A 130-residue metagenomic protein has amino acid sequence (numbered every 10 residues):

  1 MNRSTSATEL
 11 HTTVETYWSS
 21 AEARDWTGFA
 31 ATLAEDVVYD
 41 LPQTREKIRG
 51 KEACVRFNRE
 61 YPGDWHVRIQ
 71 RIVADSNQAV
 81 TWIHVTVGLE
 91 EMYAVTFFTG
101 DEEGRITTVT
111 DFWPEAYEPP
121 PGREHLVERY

Functional and structural regions predicted by a protein language model:
M1-T27, A31, E35, E124-Y130: Short, low-complexity N-terminal intrinsically disordered segments enriched in polar/charged residues
N2, V55-Y130: A beta-strand edge to alpha-helix "cap/lid" segment located at domain peripheries
T5-T8, R45, L89: Residue-level detector of secondary-structure boundary/capping sites
E22, V37, V87-L89: Flexible interhelical turns and helix-capping residues at alpha-helix boundaries within structured domains
W26-S76: A solvent-exposed, acidic/Ser-Thr-rich amphipathic alpha-helical stretch
